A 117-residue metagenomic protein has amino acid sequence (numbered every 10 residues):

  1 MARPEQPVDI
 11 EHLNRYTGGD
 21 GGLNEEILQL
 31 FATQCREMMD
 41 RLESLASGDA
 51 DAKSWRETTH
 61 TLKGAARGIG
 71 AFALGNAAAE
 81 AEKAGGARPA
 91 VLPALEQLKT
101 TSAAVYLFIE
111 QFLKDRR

Functional and structural regions predicted by a protein language model:
A2-V8, I27, F31-M39, A65-E80 (+1 more regions): Amphipathic, coiled-coil-like alpha-helical segments
H12-E26, E57: Short, charged, low-complexity loops and linkers
T17-G18, S47, R67, K83-G86: Alpha-solenoid HEAT/Armadillo repeat architecture
L23, A50-E57, G86-P93, Q97: A structural signal for alpha-helical segments
E37-S54: Helix-loop segments that flank and shape redox-cofactor active sites
L62: An anion-binding catalytic pocket shared by soluble metabolic enzymes
